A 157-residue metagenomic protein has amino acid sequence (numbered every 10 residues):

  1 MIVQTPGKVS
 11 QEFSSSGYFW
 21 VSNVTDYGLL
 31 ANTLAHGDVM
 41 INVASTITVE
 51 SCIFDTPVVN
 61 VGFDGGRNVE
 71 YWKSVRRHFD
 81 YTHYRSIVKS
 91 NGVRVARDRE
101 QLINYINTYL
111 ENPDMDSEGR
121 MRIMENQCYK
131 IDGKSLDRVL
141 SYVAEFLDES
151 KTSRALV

Functional and structural regions predicted by a protein language model:
M1, K8-S10, Y105, S153-V157: Extended alpha-helical regions
M1, V39-M40, V93, N112-M115 (+1 more regions): A general structural signal for well-ordered secondary-structure junctions
M1-V49, F54, M121: Donor nucleotide-activated moiety binding/catalytic core segment of transferases that use nucleotide-activated donors
N23-G28, E125-G133: Conserved nucleotide-sugar donor-binding subdomain of glycosyltransferases
L29, R94, D98, I131 (+1 more regions): Soluble or luminal CAZymes and related metallo-dependent hydrolases
T46-C128: Catalytic binding pocket for nucleotide-activated donors in carbohydrate/polymer assembly enzymes
D132-V157: C-terminal alpha-helical cap of glycosyltransferases
